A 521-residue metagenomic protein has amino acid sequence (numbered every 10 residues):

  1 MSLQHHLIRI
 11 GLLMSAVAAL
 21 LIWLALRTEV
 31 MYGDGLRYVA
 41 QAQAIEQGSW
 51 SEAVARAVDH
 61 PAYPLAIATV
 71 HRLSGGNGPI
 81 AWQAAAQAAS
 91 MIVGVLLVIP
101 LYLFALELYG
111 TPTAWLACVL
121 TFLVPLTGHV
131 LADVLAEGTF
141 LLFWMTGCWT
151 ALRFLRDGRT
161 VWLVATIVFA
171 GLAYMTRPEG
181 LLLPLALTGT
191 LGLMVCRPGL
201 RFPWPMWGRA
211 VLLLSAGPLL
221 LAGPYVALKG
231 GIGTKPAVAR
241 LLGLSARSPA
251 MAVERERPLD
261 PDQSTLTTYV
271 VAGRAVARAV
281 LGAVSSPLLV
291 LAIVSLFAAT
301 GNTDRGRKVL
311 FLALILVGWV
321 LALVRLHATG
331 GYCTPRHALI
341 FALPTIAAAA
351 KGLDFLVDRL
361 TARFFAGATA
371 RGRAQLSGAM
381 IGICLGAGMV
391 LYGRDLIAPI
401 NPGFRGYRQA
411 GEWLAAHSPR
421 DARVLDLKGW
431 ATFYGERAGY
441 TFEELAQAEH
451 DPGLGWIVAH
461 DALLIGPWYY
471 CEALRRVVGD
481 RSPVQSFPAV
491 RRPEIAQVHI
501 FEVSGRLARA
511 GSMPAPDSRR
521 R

Functional and structural regions predicted by a protein language model:
S2-L7, G158-R159, V195-L212, A292-V317 (+2 more regions): Membrane-interface helix-loop-helix junctions at transmembrane boundaries of multi-pass membrane enzymes, predominantly
G11-V17, T121, V168-A170, V290-L291 (+3 more regions): Transmembrane alpha-helix segments characteristic of polytopic inner-membrane glycan-assembly/cell-envelope
A18-W23, G180, R325-H327, G352-V357 (+1 more regions): Transmembrane alpha-helical segments
R27-Q41, V54-T69, N77-A84, G233 (+1 more regions): Extracytoplasmic catalytic/substrate-binding loops of multi-pass membrane glycan-assembly enzymes
R56-D59, L126-F140: Short acidic/glycine- and proline-prone juxtamembrane loop motifs at membrane-interface regions of multi-pass membrane
V130-L131, E137, A173-P178, L182-L183 (+2 more regions): Hydrophobic/aromatic-rich transmembrane helices and adjacent perimembrane loops
W207-V294: Membrane-lumen/periplasm interface segments of specific transmembrane helices in polyprenyl phosphate-linked
M380-T432, A438-G439, E449, P516 (+1 more regions): Membrane-embedded, lumen/periplasm-facing catalytic core of multi-pass transferases that use lipid-linked donors
